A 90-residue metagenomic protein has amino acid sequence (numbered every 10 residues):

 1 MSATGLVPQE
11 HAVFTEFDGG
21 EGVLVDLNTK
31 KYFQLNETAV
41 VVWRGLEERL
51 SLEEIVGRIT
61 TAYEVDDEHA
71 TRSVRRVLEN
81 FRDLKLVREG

Functional and structural regions predicted by a protein language model:
M1-V40, R44, G90: Acidic, low-complexity/disordered tracts enriched in E/D and polar residues
K31-G90: Long, charge-rich, low-complexity alpha-helical segments
